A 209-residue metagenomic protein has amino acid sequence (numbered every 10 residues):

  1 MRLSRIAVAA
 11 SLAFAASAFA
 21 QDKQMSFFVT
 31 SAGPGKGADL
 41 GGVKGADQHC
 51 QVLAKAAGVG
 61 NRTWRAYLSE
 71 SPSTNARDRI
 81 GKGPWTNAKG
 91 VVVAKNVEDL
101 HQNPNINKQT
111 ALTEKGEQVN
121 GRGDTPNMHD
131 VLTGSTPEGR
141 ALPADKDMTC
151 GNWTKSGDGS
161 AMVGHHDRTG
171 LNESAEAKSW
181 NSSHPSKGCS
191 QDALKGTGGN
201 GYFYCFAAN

Functional and structural regions predicted by a protein language model:
M1-V8: Bacterial N-terminal signal peptides that target proteins for export
A10-A13: Short, linear, compositionally biased motifs with a strong N-terminal bias
A15-S17: N-terminal signal peptide c-region/cleavage motif recognized by signal peptidases
A20-N209: Secreted/extracellular ectodomain signature
